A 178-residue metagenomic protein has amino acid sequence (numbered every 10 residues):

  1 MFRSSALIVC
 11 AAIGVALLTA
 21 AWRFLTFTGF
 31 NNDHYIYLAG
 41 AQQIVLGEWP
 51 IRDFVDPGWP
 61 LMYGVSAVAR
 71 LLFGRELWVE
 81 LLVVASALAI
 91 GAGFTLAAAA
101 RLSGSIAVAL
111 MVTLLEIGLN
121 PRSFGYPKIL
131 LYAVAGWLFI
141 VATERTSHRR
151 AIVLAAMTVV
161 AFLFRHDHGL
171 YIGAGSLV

Functional and structural regions predicted by a protein language model:
M1-A20: Start-transfer (signal-anchor) and selected internal transmembrane alpha helices of multi-pass inner/ER membrane
L25-G40, I51-S66, R75: Extracytoplasmic catalytic/substrate-binding loops of multi-pass membrane glycan-assembly enzymes
D56, P60, F73-I90: Loop-to-helix entry region of an early transmembrane alpha helix in multi-pass inner-membrane enzymes
W59, V83-V84, L115-F139, F164-D167: Membrane-interface micro-motifs in multi-pass membrane enzymes
L82-S103, V134, L138: Transmembrane-helix motifs of polytopic, lipid-linked glycan transferases
T95-G118, T146-V153: Transmembrane-helix signature of polytopic, membrane-embedded enzymes that assemble or transfer cell-envelope glycans
E116-G118, A151-H166, I172-S176: Membrane-interface alpha helices of multi-pass inner-membrane proteins
I129-T146, R150-T158, L177: Specific aromatic-rich, kink-prone transmembrane helix
